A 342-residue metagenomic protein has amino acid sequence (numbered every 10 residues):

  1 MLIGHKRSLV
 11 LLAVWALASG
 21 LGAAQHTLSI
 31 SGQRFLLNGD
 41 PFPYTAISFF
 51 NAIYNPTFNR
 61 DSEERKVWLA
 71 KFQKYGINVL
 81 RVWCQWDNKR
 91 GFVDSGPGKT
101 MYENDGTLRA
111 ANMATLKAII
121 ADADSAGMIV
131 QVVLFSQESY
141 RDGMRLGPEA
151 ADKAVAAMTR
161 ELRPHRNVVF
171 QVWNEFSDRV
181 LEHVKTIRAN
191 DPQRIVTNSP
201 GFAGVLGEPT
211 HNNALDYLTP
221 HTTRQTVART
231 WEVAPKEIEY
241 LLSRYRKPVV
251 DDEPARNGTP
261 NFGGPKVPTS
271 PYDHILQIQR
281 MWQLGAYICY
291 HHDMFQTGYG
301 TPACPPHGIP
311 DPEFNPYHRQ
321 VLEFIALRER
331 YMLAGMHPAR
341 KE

Functional and structural regions predicted by a protein language model:
M1-V10: Bacterial N-terminal signal peptides that target proteins for export
L2, V130-V132, R141, Y299-P310: Surface-exposed flexible segments
V10-S19: Bacterial N-terminal signal peptides
A16-L17, G91, T226, G263: Alpha-helical transmembrane segments and their juxtamembrane interfaces
A23-A24: Boundary at the C-terminal end of the N-terminal hydrophobic targeting segment
T27-L215, H221: Active-site mouth of glycoside hydrolases
H165-E323: Extracellular glycoside hydrolase catalytic/binding regions
Y317-E342: Carbohydrate-binding surfaces of carbohydrate-active enzymes
